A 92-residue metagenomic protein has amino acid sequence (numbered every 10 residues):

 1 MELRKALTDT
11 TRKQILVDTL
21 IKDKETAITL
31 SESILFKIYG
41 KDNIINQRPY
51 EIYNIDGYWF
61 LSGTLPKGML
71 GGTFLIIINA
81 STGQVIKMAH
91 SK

Functional and structural regions predicted by a protein language model:
M1-L7: Short N-terminal segments immediately surrounding and downstream of signal-peptide cleavage
L7-Q47: Short, non-transmembrane alpha-helical segments in secretory-pathway proteins
D42-S91: Exposed beta-strand-loop-beta-strand "reactive/processing" segments of non-cytosolic proteins
